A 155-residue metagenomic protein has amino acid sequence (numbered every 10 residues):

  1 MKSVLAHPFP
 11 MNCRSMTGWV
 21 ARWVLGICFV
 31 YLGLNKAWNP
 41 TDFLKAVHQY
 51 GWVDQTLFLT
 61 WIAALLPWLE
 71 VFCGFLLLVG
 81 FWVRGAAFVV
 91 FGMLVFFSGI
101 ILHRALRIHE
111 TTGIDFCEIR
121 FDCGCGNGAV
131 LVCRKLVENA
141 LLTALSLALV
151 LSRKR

Functional and structural regions predicted by a protein language model:
K2-R155: Membrane-interfacial helix-loop segments of redox and metal-homeostasis proteins, especially TM-loop-TM junctions
